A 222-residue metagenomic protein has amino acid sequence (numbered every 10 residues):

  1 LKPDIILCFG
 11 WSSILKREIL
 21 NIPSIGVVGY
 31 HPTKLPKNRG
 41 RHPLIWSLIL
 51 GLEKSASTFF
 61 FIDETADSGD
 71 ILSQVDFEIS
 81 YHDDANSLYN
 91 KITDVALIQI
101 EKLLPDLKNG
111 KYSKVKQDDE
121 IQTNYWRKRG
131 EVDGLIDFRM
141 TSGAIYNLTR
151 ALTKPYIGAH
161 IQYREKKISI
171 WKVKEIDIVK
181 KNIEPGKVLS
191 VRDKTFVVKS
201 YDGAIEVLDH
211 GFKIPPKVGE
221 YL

Functional and structural regions predicted by a protein language model:
I5-N124: Donor/substrate-binding cores of folate-linked one-carbon enzymes
I19, D63-E64, Y125-K128, H160 (+2 more regions): Short secondary-structure boundary/capping segments
S55-S57, G69, G134, I168 (+1 more regions): Change "...and in nucleic-acid phosphodiester-cleaving endonucleases..." to "...and in nucleic-acid processing enzymes
D119-R129, S169-I170: Amphipathic alpha-helical surface "interface" segments used for docking/oligomerization or membrane association within
R127-M140: Acyl-group handling in specialized metabolite and lipid biosynthesis
F138-L222: An anion-binding loop in the catalytic cleft
